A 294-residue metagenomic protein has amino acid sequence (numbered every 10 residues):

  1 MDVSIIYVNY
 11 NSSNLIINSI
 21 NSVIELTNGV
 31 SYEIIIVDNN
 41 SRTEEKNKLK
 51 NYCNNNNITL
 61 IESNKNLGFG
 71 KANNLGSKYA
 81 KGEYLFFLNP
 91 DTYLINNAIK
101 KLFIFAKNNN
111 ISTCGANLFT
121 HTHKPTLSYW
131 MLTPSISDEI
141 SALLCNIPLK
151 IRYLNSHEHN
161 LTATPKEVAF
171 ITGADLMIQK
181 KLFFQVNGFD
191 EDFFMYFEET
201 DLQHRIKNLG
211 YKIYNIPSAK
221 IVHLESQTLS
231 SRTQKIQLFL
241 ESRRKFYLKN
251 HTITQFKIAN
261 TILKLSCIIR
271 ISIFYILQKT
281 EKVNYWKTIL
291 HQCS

Functional and structural regions predicted by a protein language model:
N21-S31: Short, acidic, metal-binding catalytic loop of nucleotide-sugar glycosyltransferases
S22, D38-N47, K65: A conserved acidic beta->alpha catalytic loop
E62-A80: Glycine-rich, basic loop-to-helix element that forms the pyrophosphate-binding segment of sugar-nucleotide handling
L85: Short aromatic/hydrophobic "clamp" motif used to bind/position activated sugar donors
N96-S128: Conserved donor NDP-sugar-binding/catalytic core segment of glycosyltransferases
T133-V168: Short, flexible, basic/aromatic active-site loop/helix in glycosyltransferases
L161-A163, A169-G188, D192-K220: A short, conserved alpha-helix in the catalytic core of glycosyltransferases
Q234-L248, I253-S294: Non-catalytic, C-terminal membrane-associated alpha-helical segments of glycosyltransferases
